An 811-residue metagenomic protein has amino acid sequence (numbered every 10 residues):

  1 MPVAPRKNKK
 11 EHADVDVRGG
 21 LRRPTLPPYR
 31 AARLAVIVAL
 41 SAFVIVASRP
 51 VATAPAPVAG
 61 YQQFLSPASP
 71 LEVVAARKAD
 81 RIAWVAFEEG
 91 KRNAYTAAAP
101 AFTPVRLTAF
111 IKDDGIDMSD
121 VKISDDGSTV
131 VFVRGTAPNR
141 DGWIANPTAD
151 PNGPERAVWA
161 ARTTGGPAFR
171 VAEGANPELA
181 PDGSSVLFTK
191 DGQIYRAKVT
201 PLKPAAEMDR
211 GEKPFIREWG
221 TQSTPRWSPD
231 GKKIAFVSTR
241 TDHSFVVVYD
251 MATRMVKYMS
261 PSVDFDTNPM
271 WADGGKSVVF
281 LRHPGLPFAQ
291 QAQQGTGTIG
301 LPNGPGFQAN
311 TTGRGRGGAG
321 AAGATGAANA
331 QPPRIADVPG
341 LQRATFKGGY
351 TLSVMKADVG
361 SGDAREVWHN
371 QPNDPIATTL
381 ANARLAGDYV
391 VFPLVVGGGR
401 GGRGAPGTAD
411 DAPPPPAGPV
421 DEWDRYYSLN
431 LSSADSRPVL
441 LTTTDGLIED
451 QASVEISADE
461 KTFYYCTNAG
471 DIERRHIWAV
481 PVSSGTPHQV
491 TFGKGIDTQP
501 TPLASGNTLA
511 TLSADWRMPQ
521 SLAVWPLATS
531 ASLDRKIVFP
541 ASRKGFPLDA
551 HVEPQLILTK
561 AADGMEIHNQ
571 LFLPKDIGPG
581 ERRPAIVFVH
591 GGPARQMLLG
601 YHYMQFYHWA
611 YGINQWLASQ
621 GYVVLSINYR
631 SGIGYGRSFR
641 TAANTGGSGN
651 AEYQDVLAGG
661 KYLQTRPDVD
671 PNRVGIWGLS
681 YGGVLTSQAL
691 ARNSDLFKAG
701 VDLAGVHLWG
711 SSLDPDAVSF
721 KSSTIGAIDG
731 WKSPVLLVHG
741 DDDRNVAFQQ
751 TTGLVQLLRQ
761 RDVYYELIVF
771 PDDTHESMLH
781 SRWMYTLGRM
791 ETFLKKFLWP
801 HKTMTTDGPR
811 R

Functional and structural regions predicted by a protein language model:
L34-V46: Bacterial N-terminal signal peptides
Q62-N93: Beta-strand-rich domains and repeat architectures in extracellular enzymes and scaffolds, especially beta-propellers
R77-K78, D125-D126, P181-D182, P229-D230 (+4 more regions): Residue-level detector of Asp-centered blade-edge/turn motifs that repeat once per structural unit in beta-propeller
I82, G127-V130, V186, G231-I234 (+4 more regions): Hydrophobic beta-strand positions that form the internal "hydrophobic ladder" of WD40/Gbeta-like beta-propeller blades
V85-Y95, F110-D117, V131-W159, P167-N176 (+12 more regions): A flexible loop/linker signature enriched in serine peptidases of the S9 family
A98-F102, R162-G166, V199-L202, D250-R254 (+4 more regions): Short loop/turn segments that connect beta-strands within beta-propeller blades
P287-A289, T325, K347-L352, L380-D388 (+4 more regions): Serine-hydrolase catalytic core recognition
